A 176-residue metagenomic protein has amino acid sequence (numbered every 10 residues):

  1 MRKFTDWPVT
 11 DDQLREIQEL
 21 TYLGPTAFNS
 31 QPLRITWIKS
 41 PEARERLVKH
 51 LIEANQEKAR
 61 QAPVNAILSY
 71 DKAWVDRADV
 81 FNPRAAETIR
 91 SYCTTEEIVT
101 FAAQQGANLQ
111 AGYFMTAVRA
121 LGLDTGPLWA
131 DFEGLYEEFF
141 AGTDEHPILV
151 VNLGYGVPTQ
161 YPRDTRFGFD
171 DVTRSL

Functional and structural regions predicted by a protein language model:
M1, P147-L176: C-terminal helix-cap and adjacent tail motif
M1-R77, S175-L176: N-terminal amphipathic, basic helical "cap/leader" segment at the start of enzyme domains
T21-L23, A66, A86-E137: Small-aliphatic-rich amphipathic alpha-helix that forms the alpha element of a beta-alpha
P41, K72, D131-G134, V157: Acidic, glycine-rich active-site loops and adjacent beta-strand->loop/helix elements that engage anionic groups
R60-V64, L123, D144-P147: Short coil/turn connectors at secondary-structure junctions
I67-S69, W129, N152-G154: Short beta-strand segments
A78-T88: Short, flexible, mixed-charge acidic loops at enzyme active sites
E137-T143, R163: Short proline/glycine-enriched turn/loop segments at secondary-structure junctions
